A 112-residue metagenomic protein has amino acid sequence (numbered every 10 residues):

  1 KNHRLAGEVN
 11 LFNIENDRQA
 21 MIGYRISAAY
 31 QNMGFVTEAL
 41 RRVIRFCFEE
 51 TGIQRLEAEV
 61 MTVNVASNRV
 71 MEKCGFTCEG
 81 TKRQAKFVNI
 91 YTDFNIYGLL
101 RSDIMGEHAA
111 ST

Functional and structural regions predicted by a protein language model:
K1-T112: Acyl-donor (CoA/ACP) binding surface of acyl/acetyltransferases
